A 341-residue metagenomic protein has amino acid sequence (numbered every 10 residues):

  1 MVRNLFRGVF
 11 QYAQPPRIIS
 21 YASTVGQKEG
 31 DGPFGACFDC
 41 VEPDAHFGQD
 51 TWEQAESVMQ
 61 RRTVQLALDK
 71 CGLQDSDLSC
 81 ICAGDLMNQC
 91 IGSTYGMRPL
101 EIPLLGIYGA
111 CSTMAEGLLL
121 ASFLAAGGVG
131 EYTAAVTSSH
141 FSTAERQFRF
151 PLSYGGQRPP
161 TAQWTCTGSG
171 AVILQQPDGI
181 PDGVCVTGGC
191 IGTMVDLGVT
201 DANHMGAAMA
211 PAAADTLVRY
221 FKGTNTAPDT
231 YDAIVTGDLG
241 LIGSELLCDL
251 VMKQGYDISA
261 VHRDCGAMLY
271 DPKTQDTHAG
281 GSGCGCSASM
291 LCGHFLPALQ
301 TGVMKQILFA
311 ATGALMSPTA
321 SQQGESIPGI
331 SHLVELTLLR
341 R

Functional and structural regions predicted by a protein language model:
M1-E53, P151-R219, G223-T226, Y256-D276 (+2 more regions): Condensing-enzyme catalytic core mediating Claisen C-C bond formation in acyl metabolism
I18, W52-G109, T230-E245: Conserved beta-ketoacyl condensing-enzyme motif
E56-G72, L118-L120, A208-G223, M290-F295: Short, well-ordered amphipathic alpha-helical segments that serve as non-catalytic structural scaffolds within diverse
A83-G84, T133-S139, L174, I307-T312: Short beta-strand segments
C90-I91, F141-R146, P181, M194-G198 (+1 more regions): Short, well-ordered, mixed-charge alpha-helical segments that flank or form enzyme active sites
T94-M97, L239-Q254, T319-I327: Short glycine/threonine-rich loop-to-helix capping motif typified by GTGT followed within a few residues by an Asp-Pro
Y108-A135, L174, S282-V303: Active-site-proximal alpha-helical scaffold in enzymes
A212, V218-L250: Long, repeat-rich segments with strong aromatic
